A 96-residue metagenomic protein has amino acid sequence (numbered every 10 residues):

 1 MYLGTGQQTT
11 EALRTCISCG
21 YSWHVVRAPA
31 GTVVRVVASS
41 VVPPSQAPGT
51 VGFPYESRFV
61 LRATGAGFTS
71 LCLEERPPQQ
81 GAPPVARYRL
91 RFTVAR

Functional and structural regions predicted by a protein language model:
M1-R96: Extracytoplasmic soluble-region selector
